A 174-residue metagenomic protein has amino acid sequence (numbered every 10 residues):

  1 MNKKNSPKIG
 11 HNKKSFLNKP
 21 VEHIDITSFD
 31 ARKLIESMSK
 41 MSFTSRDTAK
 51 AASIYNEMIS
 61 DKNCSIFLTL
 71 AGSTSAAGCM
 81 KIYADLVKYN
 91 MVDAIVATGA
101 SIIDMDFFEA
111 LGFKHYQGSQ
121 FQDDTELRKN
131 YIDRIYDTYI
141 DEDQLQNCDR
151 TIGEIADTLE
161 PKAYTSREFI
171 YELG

Functional and structural regions predicted by a protein language model:
N2-Q146, R150-Y164, E168-L173: Metallocofactor- and cofactor-centric catalytic cores in central/energy metabolism, strongly enriched
